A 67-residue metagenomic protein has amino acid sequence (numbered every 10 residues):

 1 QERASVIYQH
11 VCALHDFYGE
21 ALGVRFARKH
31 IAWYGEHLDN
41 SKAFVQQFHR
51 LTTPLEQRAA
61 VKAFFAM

Functional and structural regions predicted by a protein language model:
Q1-M67: Alpha/beta catalytic cores of nucleotide-metabolism and tRNA/nucleoside-modifying enzymes
